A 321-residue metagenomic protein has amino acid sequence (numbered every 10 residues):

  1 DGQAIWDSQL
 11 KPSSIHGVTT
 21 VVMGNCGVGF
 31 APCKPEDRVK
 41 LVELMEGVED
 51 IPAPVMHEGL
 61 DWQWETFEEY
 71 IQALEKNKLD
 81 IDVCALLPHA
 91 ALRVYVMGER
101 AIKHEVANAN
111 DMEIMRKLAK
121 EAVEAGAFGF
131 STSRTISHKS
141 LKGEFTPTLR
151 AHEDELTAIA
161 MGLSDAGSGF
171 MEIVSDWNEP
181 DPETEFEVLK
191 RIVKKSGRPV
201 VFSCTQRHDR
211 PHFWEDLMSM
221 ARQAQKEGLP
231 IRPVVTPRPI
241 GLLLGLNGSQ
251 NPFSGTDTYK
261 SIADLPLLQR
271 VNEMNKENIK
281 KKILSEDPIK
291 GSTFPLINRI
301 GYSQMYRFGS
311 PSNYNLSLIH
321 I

Functional and structural regions predicted by a protein language model:
D1-G2: Metallo-beta-lactamase
W6-G129, A166: Divalent-metal coordination cores built from histidine and acidic residues
V18, G167-G169, K195-P199: Glycine-enriched alpha-helix->loop->beta-strand junction motifs that scaffold or abut catalytic
Y70-L74, D80, L86-V96, K103-A109 (+3 more regions): Active-site neighborhoods of metal-dependent hydrolases
